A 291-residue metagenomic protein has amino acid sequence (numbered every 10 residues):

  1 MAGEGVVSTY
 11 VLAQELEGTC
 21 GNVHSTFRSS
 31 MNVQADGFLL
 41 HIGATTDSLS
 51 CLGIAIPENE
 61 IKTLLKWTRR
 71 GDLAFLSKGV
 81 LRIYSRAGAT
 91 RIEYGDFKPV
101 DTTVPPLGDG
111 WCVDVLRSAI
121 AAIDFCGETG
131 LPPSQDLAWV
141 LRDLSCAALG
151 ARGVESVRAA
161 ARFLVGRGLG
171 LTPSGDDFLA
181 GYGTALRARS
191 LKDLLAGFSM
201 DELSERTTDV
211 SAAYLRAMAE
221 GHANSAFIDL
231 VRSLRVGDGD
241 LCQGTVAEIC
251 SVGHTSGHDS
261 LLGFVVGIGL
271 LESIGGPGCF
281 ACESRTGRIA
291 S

Functional and structural regions predicted by a protein language model:
M1-V154, R158-A159, G166, G170-G175 (+9 more regions): Phosphate/adenylate-binding glycine loop and adjacent helical scaffold
E58, A180-G181, F198, V265 (+1 more regions): Generic preference for flexible, low-structure residues
G170-R187, S256-I268: Conserved phosphate/anionic-ligand binding catalytic regions in large, soluble enzymes, centered on
L203, T207-T208: Small-residue-rich helix-loop
A226-S291: Acidic, carboxylate-rich catalytic segments that either coordinate divalent cations
